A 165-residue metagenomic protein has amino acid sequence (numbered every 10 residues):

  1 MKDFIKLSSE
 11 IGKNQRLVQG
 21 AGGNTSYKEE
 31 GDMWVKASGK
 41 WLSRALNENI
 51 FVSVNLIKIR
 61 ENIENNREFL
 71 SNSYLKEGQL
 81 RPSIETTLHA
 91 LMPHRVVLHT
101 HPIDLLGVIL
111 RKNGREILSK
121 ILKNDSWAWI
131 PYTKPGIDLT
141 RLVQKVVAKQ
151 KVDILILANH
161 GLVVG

Functional and structural regions predicted by a protein language model:
M1-G165: Glycine-rich flexible loops
